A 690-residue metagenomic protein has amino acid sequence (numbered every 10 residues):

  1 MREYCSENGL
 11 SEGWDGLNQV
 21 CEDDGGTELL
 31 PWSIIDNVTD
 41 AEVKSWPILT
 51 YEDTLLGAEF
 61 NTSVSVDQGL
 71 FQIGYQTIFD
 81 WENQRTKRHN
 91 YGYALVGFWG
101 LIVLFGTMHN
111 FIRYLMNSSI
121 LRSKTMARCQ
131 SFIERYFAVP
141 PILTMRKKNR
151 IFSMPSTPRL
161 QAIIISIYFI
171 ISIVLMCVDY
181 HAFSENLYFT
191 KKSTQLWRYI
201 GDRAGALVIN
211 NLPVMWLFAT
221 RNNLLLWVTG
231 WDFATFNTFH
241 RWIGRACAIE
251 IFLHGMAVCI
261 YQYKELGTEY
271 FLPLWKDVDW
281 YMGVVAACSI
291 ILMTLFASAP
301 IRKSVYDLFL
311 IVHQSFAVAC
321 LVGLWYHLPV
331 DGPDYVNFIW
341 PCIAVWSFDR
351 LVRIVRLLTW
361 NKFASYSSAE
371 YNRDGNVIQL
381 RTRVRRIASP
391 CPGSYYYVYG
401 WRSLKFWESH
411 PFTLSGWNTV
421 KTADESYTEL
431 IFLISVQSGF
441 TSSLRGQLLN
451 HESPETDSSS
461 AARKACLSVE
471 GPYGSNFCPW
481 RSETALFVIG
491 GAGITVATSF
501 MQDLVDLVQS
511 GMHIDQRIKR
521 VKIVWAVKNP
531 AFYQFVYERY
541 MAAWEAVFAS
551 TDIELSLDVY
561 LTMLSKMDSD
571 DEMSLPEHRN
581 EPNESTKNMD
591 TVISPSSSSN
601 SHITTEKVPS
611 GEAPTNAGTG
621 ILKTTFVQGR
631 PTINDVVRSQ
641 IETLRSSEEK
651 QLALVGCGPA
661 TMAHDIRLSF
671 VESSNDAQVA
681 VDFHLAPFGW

Functional and structural regions predicted by a protein language model:
M1-A58: Soluble extramembrane regions of membrane proteins in the secretory/endomembrane system
D40-Q72, N110-I151, E429, V608: Extended, low-complexity, polar regulatory segments
Y51-T77, V318, Q437-T441, G446-E452 (+4 more regions): Reductase modules of NAD(P)H-dependent flavoproteins
N83-L101, I133-R353: Membrane-embedded alpha-helical bundles of multi-pass integral membrane proteins
V103-K124, L217-L225, S298-S304, S347-S365 (+2 more regions): Transmembrane-helix exit/juxtamembrane "anchor" motif
R122-N149, Y366-R385, K566, D570-S596 (+1 more regions): Non-transmembrane, juxtamembrane loop and terminal tail segments of multi-pass eukaryotic membrane proteins
S298-R302, D307, I311, S315-H327 (+2 more regions): Membrane-proximal cytosolic interface modules of multi-pass membrane proteins
S367-A462, V527-K528: Ferredoxin-reductase
